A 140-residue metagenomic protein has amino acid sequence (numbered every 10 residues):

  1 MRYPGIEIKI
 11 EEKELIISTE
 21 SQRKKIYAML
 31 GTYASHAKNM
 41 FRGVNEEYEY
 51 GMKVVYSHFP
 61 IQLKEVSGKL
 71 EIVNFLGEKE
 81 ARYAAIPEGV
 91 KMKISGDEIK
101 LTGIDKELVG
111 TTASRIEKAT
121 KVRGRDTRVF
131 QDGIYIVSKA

Functional and structural regions predicted by a protein language model:
M1-A140: Ribosome-associated RNA-binding proteins
